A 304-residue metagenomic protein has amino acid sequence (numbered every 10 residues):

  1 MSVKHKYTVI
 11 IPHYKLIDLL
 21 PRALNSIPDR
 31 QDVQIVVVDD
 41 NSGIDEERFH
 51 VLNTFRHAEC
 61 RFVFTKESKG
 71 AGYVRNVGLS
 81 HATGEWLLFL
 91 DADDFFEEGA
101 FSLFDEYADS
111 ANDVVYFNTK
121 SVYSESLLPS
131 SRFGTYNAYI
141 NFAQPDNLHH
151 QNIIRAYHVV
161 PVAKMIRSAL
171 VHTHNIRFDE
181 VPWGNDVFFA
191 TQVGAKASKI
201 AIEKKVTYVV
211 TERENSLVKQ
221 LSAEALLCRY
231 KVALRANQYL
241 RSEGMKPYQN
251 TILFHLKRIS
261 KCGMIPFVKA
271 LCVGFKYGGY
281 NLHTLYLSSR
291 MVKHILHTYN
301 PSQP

Functional and structural regions predicted by a protein language model:
M1, D29, D45, L52 (+2 more regions): Membrane-interface aromatic/basic loop that binds lipid-linked glycans or pyrophosphate carriers, typified by
K6-T8, S26, Q34, F188: Cell-envelope/extracellular polymer assembly enzymes that use nucleotide-activated donors
I11-D29: Short, well-formed alpha-helical segments that are part of the catalytic scaffolds of diverse glycosyltransferases
L24-F64: Acidic donor-binding segment of Leloir-type glycosyltransferases
T65-A82: Glycine-rich, basic loop-to-helix element that forms the pyrophosphate-binding segment of sugar-nucleotide handling
A71-R75, A92-K196, I200, T211-E224: Donor-binding/catalytic cores of nucleotide-activated saccharide and glycerol-phosphate transferases/polymerases
L87: Short aromatic/hydrophobic "clamp" motif used to bind/position activated sugar donors
V206-R213, K219-Y248, I265-Y277: Catalytic core of nucleotide-sugar-dependent glycosyltransferases
